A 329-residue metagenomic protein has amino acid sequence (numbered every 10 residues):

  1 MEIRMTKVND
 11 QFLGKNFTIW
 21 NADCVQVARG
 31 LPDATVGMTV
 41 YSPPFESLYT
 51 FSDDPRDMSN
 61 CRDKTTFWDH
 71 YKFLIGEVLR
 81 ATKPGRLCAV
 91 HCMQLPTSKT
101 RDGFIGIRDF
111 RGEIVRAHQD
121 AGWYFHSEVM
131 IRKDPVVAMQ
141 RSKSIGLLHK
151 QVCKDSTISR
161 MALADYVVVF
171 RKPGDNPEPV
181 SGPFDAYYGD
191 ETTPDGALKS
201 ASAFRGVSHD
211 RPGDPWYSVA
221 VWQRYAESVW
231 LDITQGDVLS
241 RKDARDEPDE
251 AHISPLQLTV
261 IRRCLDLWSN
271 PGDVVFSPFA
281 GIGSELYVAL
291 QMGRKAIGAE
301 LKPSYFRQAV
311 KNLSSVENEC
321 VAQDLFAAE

Functional and structural regions predicted by a protein language model:
E2-Q308: Core catalytic lobe of class I
E113-I114, G182, V310-E329: Class I S-adenosyl-L-methionine-dependent methyltransferase module
